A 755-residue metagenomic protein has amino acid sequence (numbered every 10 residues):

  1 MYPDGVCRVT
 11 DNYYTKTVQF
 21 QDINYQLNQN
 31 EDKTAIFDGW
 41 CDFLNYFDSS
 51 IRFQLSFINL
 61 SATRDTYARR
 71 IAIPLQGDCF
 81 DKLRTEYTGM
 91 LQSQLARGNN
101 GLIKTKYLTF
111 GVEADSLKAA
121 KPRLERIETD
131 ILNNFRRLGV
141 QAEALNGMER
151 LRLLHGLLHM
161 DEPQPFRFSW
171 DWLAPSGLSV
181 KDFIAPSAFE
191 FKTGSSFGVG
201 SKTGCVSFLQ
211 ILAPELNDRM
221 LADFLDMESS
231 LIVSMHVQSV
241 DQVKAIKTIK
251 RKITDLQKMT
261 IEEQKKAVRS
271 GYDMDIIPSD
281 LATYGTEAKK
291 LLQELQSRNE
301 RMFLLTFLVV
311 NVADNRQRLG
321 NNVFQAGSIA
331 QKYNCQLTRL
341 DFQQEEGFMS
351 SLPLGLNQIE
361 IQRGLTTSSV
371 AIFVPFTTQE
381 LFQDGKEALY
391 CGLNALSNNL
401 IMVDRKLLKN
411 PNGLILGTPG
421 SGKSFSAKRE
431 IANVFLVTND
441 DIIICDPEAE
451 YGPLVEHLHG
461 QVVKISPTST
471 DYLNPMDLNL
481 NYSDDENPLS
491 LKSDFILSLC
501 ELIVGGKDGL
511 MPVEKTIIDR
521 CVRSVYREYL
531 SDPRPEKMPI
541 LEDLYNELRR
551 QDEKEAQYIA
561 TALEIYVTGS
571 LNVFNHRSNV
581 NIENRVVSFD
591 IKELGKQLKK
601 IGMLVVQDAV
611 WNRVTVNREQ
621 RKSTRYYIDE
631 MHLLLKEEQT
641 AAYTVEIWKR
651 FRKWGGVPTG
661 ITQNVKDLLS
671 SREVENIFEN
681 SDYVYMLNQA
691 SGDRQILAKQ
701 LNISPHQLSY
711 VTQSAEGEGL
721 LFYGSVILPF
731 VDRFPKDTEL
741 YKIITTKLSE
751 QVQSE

Functional and structural regions predicted by a protein language model:
M1-T378: Extended, folded cores of ATP/NTP-driven motor/assembly subunits in large transport and secretion machines
I23, N30-S49, S56, L60 (+12 more regions): P-loop NTPase motor domains
I415: Hydrophobic anchor at the beta1->P-loop junction of P-loop NTPases
K423: Conserved lysine of the Walker
S426: Hydrophobic positions on the alpha1 helix immediately C-terminal to the Walker A/P-loop
N433-I443: Post-Walker A helix-loop "phosphate-sensing" segment adjacent to the P-loop in P-loop NTPases
H459-V463, E673-M686: A short helix-turn-beta junction within AAA+ P-loop NTPase domains corresponding to the substrate/partner-engaging
L701-S754: Conserved P-loop NTPase
